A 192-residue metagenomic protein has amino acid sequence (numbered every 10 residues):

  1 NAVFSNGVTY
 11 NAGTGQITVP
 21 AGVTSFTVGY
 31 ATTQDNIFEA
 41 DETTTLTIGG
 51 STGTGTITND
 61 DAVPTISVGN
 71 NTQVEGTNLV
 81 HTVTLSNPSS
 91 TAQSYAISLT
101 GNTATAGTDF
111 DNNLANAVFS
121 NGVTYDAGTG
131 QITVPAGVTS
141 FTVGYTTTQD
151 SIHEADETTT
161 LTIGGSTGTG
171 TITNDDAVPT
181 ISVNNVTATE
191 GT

Functional and structural regions predicted by a protein language model:
N1-T192: Short boundary segments that mark the start of a structured unit
